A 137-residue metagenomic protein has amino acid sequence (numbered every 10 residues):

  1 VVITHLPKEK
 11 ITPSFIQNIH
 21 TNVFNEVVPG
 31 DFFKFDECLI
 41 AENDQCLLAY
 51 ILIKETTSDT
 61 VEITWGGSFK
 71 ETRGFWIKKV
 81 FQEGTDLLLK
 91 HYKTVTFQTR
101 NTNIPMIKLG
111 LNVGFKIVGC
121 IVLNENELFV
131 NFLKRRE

Functional and structural regions predicted by a protein language model:
V1-V28: Short amphipathic alpha-helix that is part of the acyltransferase structural core
P29-I40, C46-A49, E62: A short helix-loop-beta-strand connector motif used in the catalytic cores of GNAT acetyltransferases and, in some
A41, I53-K54, S68: GNAT/GCN5-related N-acetyltransferase fold signature
D59-K70: Conserved acetyl-CoA binding element of GNAT-fold acetyltransferases
S68, R73-L89, K108, N112: Conserved acetyl-CoA-binding loop-helix of GNAT-fold acetyltransferases
F97-I107, L111, V122-E125: Conserved beta-strand-loop-alpha-helix junction that forms the acyl-donor binding cleft
L123-E137: C-terminal "cap" of GNAT-fold acetyltransferases
